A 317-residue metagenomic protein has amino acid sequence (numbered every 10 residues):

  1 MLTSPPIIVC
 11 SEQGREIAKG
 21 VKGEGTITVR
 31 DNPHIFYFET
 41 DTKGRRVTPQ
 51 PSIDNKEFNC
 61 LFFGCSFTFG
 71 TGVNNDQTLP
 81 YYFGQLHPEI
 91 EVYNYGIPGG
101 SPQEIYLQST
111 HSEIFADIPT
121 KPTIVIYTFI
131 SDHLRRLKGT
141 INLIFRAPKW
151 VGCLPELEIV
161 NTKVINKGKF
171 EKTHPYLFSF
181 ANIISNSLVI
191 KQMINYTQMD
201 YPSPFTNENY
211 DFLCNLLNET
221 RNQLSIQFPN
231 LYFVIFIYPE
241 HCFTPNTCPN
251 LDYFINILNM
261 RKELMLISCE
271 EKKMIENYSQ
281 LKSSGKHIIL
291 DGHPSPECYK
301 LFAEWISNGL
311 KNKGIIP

Functional and structural regions predicted by a protein language model:
M1-Y82, L86, K273-I275, G285 (+1 more regions): Membrane/wall-proximal cationic-aromatic binding patches
S4, Q103-Y201: Interaction-surface signature
C60, G64-T68, F83, I105 (+2 more regions): Short strand-loop-helix active-site module centered on a catalytic nucleophile
C60-F62, I124-L134, V189-M274: Conserved, well-ordered alpha-helix/loop/beta-strand core segments that scaffold catalytic motifs
F69-G72, S101-E104, H133-K138, H241-T247 (+1 more regions): Short catalytic/ligand-binding loop motif for oxyanion handling, primarily in non-cytosolic enzymes, centered on
I90-G100: A short beta-strand-loop structural module common to alpha/beta enzyme folds
P102, Y106, Y210, C214 (+1 more regions): Short, amphipathic alpha-helical "lid/cap" segments that border enzyme active or binding sites
C242-P317: Catalytic His-Asp segment of secreted/periplasmic serine-dependent ester chemistry enzymes
